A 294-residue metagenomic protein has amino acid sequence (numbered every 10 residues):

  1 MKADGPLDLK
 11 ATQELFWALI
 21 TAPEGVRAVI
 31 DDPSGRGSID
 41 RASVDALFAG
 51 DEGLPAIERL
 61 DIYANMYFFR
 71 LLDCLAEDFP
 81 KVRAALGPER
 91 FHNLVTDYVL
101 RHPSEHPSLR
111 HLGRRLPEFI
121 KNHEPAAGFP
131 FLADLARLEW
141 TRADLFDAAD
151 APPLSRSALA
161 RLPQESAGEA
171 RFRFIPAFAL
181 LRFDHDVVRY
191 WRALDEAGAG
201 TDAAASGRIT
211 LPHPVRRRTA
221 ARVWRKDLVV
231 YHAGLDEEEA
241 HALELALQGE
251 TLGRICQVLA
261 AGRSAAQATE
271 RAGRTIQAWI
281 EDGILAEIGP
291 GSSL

Functional and structural regions predicted by a protein language model:
M1-S166, L228, A233-L294: Long, charge-rich, low-complexity alpha-helical segments
R171, P176-Q248: Low-complexity, glycine/alanine/valine/leucine- and proline-rich hydrophobic stretches
